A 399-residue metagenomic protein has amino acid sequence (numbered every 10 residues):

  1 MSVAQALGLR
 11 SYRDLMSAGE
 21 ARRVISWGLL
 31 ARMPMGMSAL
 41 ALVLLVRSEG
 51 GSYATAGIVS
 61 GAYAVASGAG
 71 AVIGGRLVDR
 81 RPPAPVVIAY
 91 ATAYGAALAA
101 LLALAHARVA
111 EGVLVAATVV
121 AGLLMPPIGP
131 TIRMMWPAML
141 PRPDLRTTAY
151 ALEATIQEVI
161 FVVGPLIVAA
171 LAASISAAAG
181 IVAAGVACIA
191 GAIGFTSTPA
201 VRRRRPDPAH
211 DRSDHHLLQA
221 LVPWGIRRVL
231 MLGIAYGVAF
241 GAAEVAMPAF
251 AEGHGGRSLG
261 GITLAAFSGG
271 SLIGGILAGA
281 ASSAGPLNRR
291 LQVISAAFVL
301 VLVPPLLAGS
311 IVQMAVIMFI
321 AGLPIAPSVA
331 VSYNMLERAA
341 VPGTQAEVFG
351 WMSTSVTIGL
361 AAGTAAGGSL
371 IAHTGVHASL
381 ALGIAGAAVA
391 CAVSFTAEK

Functional and structural regions predicted by a protein language model:
A6-G68, A220-A265: Helix-loop boundary and gating motifs at the non-cytosolic
G70-P83, A172, G274-L287, I371: Helix-to-loop junctions at the C-terminal end of transmembrane segments in multipass secondary transporters
T92-R108, A297-G309: C-terminal ends and interior cores of transmembrane alpha-helices in multi-pass membrane transporters/permeases
V119-V159: Cytoplasmic helix-loop-helix junction between adjacent transmembrane helices in 12-TM secondary transporters
P127-L140, M247, P327-A340: Intracellular juxtamembrane helix-capping segments at the cytosolic ends of symmetry-related transmembrane helices
A173-V186, S369-A387: A membrane-interface helix-boundary motif in multi-pass transporters
R289-V329: C-terminal transmembrane helical hairpin of 12-TM major facilitator-type secondary transporters
G343-T374: A late C-terminal transmembrane helix in Major Facilitator Superfamily
